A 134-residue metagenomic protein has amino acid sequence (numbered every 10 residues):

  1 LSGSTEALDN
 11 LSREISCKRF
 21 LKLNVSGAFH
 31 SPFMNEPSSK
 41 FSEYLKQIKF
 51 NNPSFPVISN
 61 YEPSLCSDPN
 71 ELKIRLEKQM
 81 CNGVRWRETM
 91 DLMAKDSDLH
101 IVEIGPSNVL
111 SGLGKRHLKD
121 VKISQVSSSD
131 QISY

Functional and structural regions predicted by a protein language model:
L1-Y134: Acyl-group transfer acyltransferase/transacylase scaffold of fatty acid/polyketide systems
